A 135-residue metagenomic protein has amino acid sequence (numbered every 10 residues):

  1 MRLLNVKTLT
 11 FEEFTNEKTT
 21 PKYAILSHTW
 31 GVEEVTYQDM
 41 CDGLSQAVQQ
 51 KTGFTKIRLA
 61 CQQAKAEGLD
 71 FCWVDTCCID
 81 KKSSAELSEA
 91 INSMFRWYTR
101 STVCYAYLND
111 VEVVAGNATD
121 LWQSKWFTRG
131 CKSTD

Functional and structural regions predicted by a protein language model:
M1-F14, T20-D135: Intrinsically disordered, low-complexity acidic segments that are enriched in bulky aromatics
